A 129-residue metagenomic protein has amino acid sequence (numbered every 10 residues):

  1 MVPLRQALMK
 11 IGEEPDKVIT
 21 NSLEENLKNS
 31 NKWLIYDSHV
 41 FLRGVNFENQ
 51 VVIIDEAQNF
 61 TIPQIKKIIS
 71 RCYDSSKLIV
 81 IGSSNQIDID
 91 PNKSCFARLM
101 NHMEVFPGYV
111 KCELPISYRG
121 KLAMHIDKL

Functional and structural regions predicted by a protein language model:
M1-V51, Q58-L129: Conserved helicase motor core of SF1/SF2 NTP-dependent helicases
